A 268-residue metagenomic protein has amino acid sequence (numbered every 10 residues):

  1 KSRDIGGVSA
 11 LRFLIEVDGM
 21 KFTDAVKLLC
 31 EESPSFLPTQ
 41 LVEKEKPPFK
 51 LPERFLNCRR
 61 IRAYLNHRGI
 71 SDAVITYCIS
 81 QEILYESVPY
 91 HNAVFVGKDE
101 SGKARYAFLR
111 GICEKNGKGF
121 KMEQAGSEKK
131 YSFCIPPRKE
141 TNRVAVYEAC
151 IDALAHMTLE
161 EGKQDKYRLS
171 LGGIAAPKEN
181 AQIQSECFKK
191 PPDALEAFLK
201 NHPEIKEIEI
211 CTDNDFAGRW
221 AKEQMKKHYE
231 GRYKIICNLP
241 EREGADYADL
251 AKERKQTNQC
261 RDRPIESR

Functional and structural regions predicted by a protein language model:
K1-H67, R263, S267: Non-catalytic accessory segments of DNA primases and related replication-initiation nucleases
F13-E16, A153, M157-E161: Short active-site loop/helix that positions an aromatic residue
L14, L65, G102, E148 (+3 more regions): Terminal peptide-recognition signature
V42-K130, I135-R138: Basic, glycine-enriched DNA-binding surface that flanks or lies within the catalytic cores of DNA
C113-E114, I151-A153, I174-P177: Short, catalytically relevant binding-site loops at active-site mouths
E140-A145, E207-I208: Short active-site oxyanion
E148-I151, N214: Helix N-cap/beta->alpha junction signal
T158-R268: TOPRIM fold recognition
